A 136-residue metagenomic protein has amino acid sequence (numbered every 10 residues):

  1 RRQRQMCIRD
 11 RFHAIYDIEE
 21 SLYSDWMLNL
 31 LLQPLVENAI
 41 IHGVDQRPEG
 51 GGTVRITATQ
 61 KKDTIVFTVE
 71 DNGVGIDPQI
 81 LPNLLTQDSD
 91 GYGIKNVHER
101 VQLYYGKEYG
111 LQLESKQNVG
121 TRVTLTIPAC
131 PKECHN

Functional and structural regions predicted by a protein language model:
R1-I8: Short, small-residue-biased leader/transition segments that mark boundaries at the very start of proteins
Q5, L28, N38, P82-G110: ATP phosphate-binding glycine-rich loop and adjacent ATP-lid/helix-beta elements within ATP-binding kinase/ATPase
H13-Y23, K116: Conserved catalytic submotifs in the C-terminal HATPase_c
N29-P48: Conserved ATP-binding N-box helix of the HATPase_c
R47-E49, Q112-G120: A short beta-strand-to-loop micro-motif at the C-terminal edge of the catalytic HATPase_c
G51-D63: Short beta-strand/loop element within the Bergerat-fold HATPase_c
D71: Acidic ATP/Mg2+-coordinating residue in the GHKL
G75-D77: A short glycine-centered beta->alpha linker in the GHKL/HATPase_c
